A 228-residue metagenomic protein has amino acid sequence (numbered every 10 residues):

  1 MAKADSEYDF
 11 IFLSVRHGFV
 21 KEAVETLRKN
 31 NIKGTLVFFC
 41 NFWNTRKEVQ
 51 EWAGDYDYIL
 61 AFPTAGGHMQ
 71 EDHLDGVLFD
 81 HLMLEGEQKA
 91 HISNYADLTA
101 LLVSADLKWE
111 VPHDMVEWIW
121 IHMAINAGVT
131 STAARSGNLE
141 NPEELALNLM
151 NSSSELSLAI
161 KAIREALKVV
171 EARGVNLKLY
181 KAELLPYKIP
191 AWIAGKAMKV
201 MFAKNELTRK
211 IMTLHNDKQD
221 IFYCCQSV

Functional and structural regions predicted by a protein language model:
M1-D75: Rossmann-like NAD(P)(H) cofactor-binding subdomain of soluble oxidoreductases
V15, S154, N216-Q219: Short, surface-exposed alpha-helical recognition segments that flank or form part of ligand/macromolecule-binding
F19, N41, A90-N94, L158 (+2 more regions): Soluble or luminal CAZymes and related metallo-dependent hydrolases
E22, N44, D97, E165 (+2 more regions): Short Gly/charged-rich anion-binding patches and loops
T45-G128: Rossmann-fold dinucleotide-binding core
H73-G86, S136-L149, K204-H215: Helix-loop-beta segment of a Rossmann-like dinucleotide-binding subdomain
A100-K181: Active-site-lining helix/loop region of Rossmann-like oxidoreductase modules
I160-V228: NAD(P)-dependent Rossmann-like dehydrogenase/reductase catalytic/cofactor-binding core
